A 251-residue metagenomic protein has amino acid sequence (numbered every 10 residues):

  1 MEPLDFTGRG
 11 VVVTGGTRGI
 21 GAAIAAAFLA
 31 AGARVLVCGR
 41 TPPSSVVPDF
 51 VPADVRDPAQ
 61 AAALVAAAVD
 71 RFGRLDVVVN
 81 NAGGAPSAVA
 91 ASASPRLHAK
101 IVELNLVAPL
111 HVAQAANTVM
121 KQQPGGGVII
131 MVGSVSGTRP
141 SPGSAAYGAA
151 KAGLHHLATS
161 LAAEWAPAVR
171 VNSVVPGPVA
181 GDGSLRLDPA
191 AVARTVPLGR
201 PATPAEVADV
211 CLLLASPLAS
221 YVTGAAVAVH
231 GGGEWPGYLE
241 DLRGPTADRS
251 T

Functional and structural regions predicted by a protein language model:
M1-E2, R139, T223-T251: Short C-terminal tail/terminal secondary-structure segment of NAD(P)H-dependent dehydrogenase/reductase domains
T17-R18: Conserved glycine-rich cofactor-binding loop
V89-V102, V192: Substrate-binding pocket helix/loop in short-chain dehydrogenase/reductase
L110, P201-V229, E234: C-terminal substrate-recognition "lid" of short-chain dehydrogenase/reductases
A113, A150, A158: Active-site helix of classical SDR
T118, A162-P167, S220: Alpha-helical segment proximal to the catalytic Tyr-Lys
S134: Residue(s) in the substrate-gating loop at a strand-loop-helix junction that position the organic substrate next
